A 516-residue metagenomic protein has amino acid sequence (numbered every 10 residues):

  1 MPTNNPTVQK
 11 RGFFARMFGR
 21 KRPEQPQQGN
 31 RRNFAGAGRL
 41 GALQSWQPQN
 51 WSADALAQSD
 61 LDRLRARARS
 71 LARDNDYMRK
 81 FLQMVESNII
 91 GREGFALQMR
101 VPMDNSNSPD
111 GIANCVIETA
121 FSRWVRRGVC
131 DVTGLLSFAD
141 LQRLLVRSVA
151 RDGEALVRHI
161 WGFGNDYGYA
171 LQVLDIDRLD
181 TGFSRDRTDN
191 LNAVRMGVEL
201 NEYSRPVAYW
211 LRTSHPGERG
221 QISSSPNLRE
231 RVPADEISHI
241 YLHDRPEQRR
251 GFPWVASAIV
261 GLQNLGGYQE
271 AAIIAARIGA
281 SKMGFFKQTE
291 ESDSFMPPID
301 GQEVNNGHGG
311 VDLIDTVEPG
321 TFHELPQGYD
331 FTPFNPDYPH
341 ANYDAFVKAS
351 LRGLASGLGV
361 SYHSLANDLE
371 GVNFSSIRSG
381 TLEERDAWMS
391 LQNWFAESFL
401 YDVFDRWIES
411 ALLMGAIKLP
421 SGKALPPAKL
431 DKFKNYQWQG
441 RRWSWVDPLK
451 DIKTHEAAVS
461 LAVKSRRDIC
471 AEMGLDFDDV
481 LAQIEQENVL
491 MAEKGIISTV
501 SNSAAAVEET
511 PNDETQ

Functional and structural regions predicted by a protein language model:
M1-N105, E514-T515: N-terminal-proximal low-complexity accessory segments that begin disordered and transition into the first
M1-Q25, R378-S379, L391-Q516: C-terminal anchoring/interaction modules
A68, A72, D76-M103, L141-A150 (+2 more regions): Short, Φ-rich (hydrophobic/aromatic) sequence segments
Q83-H243, A458: Structured, mid-chain assembly/scaffold modules that mediate subunit interfaces within large macromolecular complexes
L136-S137, I160-W161, R277-S281, L365-L369 (+3 more regions): Short coil/turn segments at secondary-structure boundaries
F138-R158, P339-W445: C-terminal amphipathic alpha-helical
G164-D166, D180, P216-E218, S292-F295 (+5 more regions): Flexible loop/turn segments at secondary-structure boundaries
E236-S376, G380, L425: Extended, charged amphipathic alpha-helical segments
